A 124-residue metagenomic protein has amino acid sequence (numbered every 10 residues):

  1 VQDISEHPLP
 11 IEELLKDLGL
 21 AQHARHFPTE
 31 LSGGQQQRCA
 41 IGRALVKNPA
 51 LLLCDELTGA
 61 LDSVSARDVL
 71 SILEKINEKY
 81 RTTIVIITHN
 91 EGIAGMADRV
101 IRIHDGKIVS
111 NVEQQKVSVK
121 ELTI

Functional and structural regions predicted by a protein language model:
H7, A24-F27: Signature (C-motif/LSGGQ) region and adjacent switch/coupling loops of ABC-type ATPase nucleotide-binding domains
H7-L18: ABC nucleotide-binding domain "signature" region
F27-L31, Q35-Q37: Conserved ABC ATPase signature
I41: Hydrophobic anchor residue at the start of the ABC signature
N48: Conserved catalytic motifs of ABC-family nucleotide-binding domains
L52-D55: Catalytic Walker B motif of ABC-type/P-loop ATPase nucleotide-binding domains
S63-S65: Helix N-cap at the start of a conserved alpha-helix in ABC-type nucleotide-binding domains
